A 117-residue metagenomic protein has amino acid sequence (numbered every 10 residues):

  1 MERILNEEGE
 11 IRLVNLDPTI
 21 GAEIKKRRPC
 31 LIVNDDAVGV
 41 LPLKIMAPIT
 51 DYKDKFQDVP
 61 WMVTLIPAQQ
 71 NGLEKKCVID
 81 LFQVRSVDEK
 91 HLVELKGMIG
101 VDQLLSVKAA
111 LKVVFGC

Functional and structural regions predicted by a protein language model:
M1-C117: Conserved functional hotspots at enzyme active or ligand-binding sites that engage polyanionic ligands
